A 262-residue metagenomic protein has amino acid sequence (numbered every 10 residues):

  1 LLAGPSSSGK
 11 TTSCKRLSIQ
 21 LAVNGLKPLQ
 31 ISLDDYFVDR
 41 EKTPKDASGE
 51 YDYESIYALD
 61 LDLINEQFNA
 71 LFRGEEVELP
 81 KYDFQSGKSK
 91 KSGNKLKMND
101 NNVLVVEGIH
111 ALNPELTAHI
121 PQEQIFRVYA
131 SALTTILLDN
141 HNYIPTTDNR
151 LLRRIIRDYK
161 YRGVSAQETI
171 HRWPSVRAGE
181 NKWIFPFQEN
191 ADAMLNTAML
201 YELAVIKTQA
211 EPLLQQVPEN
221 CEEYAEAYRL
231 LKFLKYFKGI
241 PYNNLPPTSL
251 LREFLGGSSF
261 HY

Functional and structural regions predicted by a protein language model:
L2: Hydrophobic anchor at the beta1->P-loop junction of P-loop NTPases
P5: P-loop (Walker A) phosphate-binding loop of NTP-binding proteins
G9: Conserved glycine(s) of the Walker
T12-L17: Hydrophobic positions on the alpha1 helix immediately C-terminal to the Walker A/P-loop
I19-L29: Post-Walker A helix-loop "phosphate-sensing" segment adjacent to the P-loop in P-loop NTPases
L29-I31, V38-G87, V103: Conserved nucleotide-sensing/catalytic segment adjacent to the nucleotide-binding pocket in NTP-handling enzymes
N65-E123, I170-F187, S259: Glycine-rich phosphate-binding loop used to anchor ATP phosphates in small-molecule kinases, encompassing both
A118-Y262: Conserved NTP phosphate-binding and transfer environment spanning the P-loop NTPase/kinase superfamily
